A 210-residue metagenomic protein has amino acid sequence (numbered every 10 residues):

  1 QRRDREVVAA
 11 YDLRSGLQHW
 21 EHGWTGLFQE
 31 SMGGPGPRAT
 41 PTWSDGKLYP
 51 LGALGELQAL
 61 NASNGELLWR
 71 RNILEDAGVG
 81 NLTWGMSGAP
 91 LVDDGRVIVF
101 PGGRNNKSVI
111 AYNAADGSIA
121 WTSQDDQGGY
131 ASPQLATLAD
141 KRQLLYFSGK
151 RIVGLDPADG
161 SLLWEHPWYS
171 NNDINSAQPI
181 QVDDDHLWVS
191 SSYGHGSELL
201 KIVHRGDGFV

Functional and structural regions predicted by a protein language model:
Q1-V210: Noncatalytic, solvent-exposed loop/strand surfaces of beta-propeller-type extracellular/periplasmic domains
